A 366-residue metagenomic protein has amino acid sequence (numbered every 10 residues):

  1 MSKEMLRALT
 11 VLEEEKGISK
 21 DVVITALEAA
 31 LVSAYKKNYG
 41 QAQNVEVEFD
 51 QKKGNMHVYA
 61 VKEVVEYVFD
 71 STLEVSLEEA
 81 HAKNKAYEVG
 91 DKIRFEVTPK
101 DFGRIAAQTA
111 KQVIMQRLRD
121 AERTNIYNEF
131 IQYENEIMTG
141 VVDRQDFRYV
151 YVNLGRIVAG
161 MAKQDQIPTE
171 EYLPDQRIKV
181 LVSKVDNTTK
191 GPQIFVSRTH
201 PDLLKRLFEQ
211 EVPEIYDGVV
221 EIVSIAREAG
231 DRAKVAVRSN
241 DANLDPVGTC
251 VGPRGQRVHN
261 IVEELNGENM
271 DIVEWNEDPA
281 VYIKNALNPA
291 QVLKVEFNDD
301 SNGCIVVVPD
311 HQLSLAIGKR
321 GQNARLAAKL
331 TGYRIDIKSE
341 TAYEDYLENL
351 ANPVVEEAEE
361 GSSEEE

Functional and structural regions predicted by a protein language model:
M1-E366: RNA-contacting regions in translation and RNA-metabolism proteins, encompassing KH/S1 modules where present
